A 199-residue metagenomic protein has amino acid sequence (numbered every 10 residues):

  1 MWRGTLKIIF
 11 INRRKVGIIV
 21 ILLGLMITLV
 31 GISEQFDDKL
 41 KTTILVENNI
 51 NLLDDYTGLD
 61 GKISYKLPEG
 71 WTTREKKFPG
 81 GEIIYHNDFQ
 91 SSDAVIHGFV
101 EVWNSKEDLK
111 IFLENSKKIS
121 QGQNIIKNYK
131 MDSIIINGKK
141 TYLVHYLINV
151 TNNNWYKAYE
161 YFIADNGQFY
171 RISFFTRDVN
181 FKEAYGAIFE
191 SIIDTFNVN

Functional and structural regions predicted by a protein language model:
M1-F89, N154, F175-N199: N-terminal targeting sequences that direct proteins away from the cytosol to non-cytosolic compartments
W2, K7-I11, K77-D165, F169-R171: Conserved polar/disulfide-associated segments of primarily extracytoplasmic proteins
